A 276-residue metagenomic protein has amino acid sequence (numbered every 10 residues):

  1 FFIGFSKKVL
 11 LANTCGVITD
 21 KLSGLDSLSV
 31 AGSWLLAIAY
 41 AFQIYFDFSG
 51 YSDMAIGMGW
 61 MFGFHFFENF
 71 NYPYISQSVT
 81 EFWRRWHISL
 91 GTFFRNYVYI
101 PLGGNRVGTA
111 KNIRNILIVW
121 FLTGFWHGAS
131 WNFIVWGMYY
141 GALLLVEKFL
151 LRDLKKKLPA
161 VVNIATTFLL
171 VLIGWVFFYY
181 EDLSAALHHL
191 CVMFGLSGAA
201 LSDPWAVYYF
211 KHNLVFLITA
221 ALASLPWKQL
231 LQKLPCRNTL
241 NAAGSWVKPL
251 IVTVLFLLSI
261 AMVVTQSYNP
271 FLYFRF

Functional and structural regions predicted by a protein language model:
F1-R275: Membrane-embedded transmembrane alpha-helical bundles that form the catalytic cores of multi-pass lipid-modifying
